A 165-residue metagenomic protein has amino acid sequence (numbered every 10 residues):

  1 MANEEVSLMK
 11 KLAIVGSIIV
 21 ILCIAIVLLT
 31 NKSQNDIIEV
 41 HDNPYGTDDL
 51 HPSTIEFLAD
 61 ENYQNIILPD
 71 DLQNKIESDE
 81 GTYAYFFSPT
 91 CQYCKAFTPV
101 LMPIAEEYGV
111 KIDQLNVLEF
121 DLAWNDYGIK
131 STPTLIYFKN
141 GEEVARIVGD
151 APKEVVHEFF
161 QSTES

Functional and structural regions predicted by a protein language model:
M1-A59: N-terminal targeting signals for export/organelle localization
E61-E80: A short beta-strand-turn-helix
I66, F86-S88, A105, G109-L122 (+2 more regions): Thiol-based oxidoreductase modules, predominantly thioredoxin-like and allied folds used for disulfide exchange
D71-N74, E119-A123: Short acidic active-site motifs
K75-P89, L101: Short active-site neighborhood of thiol/selenol oxidoreductases, capturing the structured segment around
A84, C91-K95, L135: The canonical Cys-X-X-Cys-His
Y93-Y108: Typically the conserved alpha-helix immediately C-terminal to a functionally engaged Cys/Sec in thioredoxin-like
I136-S165: Non-catalytic, surface beta->alpha helical segment in thiol-disulfide oxidoreductase systems
